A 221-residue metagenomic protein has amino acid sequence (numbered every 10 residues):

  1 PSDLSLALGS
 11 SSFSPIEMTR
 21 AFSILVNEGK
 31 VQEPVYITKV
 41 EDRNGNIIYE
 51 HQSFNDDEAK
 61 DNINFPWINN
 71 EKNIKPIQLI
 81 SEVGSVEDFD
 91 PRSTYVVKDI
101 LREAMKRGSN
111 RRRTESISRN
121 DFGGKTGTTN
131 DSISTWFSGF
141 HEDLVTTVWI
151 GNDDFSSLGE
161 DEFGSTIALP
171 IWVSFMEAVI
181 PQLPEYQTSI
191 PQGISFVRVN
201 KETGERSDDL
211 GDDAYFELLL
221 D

Functional and structural regions predicted by a protein language model:
D3-S12: Conserved short loop/turn motifs at secondary-structure junctions
S12-L220: A penicillin-recognizing enzyme superfamily signal
